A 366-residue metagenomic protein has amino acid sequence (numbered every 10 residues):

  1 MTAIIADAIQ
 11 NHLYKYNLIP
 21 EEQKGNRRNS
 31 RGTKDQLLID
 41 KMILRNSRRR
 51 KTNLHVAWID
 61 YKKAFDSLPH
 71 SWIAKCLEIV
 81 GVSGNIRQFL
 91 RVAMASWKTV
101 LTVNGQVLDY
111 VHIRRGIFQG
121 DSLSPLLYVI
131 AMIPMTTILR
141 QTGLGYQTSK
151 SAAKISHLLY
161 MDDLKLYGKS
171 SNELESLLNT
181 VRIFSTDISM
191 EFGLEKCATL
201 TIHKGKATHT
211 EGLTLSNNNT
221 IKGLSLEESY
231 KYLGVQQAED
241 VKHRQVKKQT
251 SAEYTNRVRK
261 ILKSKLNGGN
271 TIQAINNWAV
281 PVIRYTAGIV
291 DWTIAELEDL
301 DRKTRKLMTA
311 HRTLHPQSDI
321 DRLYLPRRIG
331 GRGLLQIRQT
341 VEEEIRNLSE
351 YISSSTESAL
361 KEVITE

Functional and structural regions predicted by a protein language model:
M1-P134: Conserved pre-catalytic core of RNA-dependent polymerases
E22-N29, L54-A64, R115-G120, S124 (+5 more regions): Catalytic palm active-site di-aspartate
S30-T33, S96-V100, C197-T210, L325-G330: Short, conserved secondary-structure transition motifs
G105, E191-E228: Short, conserved micro-motifs composed of acidic
L177-I183: Short amphipathic alpha-helices in soluble, non-transmembrane regions that often serve as interface/regulatory elements
V181, L297-M308: Short amphipathic alpha-helical coiled-coil/interface segments
N218-I294, R312, R346-I364: Basic, alpha-helical interaction scaffolds
L300, T313-E366: Extended C-terminal regions of large enzymes
